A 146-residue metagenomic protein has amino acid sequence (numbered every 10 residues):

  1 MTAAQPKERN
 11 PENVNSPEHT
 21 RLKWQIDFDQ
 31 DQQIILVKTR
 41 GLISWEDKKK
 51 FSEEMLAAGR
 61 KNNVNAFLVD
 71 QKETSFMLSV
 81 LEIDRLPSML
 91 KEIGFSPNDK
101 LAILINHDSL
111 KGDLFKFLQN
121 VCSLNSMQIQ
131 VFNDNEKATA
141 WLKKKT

Functional and structural regions predicted by a protein language model:
T2-T146: Amphipathic, Lys/Arg-enriched alpha-helical "gate/interface" segment within cytosolic domains that mediates
